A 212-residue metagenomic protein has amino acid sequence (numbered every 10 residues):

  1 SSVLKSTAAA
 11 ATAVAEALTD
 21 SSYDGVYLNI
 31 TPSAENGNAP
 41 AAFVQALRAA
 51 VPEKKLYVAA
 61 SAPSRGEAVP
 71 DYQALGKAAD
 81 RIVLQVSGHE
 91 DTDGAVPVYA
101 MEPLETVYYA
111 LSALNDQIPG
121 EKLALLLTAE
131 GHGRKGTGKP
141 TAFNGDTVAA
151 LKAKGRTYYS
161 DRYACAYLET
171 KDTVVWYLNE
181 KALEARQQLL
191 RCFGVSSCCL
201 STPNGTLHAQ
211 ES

Functional and structural regions predicted by a protein language model:
S1-E16, S87, D93, Y163-A166 (+1 more regions): Active-site-adjacent "subsite" loops/lids of carbohydrate-active enzymes
S1-S33, E53: Substrate-binding cleft of extracellular glycoside hydrolase catalytic domains
D24, D80, S196: Receiver (REC) domain switch/active-site residues of two-component response regulators
Y27-N29, V83, C199: Conserved beta-strand positions in the central sheet of alpha/beta enzyme cores
S33-L151: Substrate-binding surface in catalytic domains of secreted glycosidases
K122-R186: Glycan-binding loop/region signatures in secreted carbohydrate-active enzymes
R186-S212: Acidic/aromatic/glycine-rich contiguous surface patches that form carbohydrate-binding/processing clefts and analogous
